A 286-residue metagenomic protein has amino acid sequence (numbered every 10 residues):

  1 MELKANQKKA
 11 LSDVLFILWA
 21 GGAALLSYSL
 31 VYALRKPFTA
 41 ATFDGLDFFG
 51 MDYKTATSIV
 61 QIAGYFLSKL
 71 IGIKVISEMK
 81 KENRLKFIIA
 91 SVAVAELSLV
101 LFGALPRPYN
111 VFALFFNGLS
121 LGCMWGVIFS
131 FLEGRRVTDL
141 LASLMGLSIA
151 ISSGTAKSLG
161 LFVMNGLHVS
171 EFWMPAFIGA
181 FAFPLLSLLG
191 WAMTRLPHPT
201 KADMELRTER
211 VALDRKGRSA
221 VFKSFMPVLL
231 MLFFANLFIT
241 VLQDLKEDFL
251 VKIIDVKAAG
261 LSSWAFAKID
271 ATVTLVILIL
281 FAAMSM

Functional and structural regions predicted by a protein language model:
M1-L15, M164-L232, V251, D255-V256 (+1 more regions): Intracellular loop-helix junctions on the cytosolic face of multi-pass helical membrane proteins
V31, R35-K36, K157, F225-L261: Extracytoplasmic gate region of multi-pass secondary transporters
F38, G122-L140, L250: Intracellular juxtamembrane helix-capping segments at the cytosolic ends of symmetry-related transmembrane helices
T55-S77, T272-L280: Central cavity-lining transmembrane alpha-helices of secondary-active solute carriers, predominantly the Major
L67, A258, S262-M286: Transmembrane alpha-helices of Major Facilitator/SLC transporters
I89-R107, A282, M286: C-terminal ends and interior cores of transmembrane alpha-helices in multi-pass membrane transporters/permeases
L99, P106-W125: Hydrophobic core of transmembrane alpha-helices in multi-pass small-molecule transporters, especially MFS/SLC-type
T138-N165, F181-L185: Glycine-rich segments within core transmembrane alpha-helices of 12-TM secondary carriers
